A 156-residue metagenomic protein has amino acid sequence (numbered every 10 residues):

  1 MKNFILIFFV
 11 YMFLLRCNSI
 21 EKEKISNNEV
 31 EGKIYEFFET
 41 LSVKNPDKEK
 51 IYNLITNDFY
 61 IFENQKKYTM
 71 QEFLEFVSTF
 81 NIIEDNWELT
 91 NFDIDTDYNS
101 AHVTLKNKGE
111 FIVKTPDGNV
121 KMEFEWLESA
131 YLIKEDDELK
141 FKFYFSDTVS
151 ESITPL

Functional and structural regions predicted by a protein language model:
F4-L14: Sec-dependent N-terminal signal peptides
C17-L54: Short, low-complexity N-terminal intrinsically disordered segments enriched in polar/charged residues
F37, D47-Y52, F59, F73 (+2 more regions): Hydrophobic pocket/interface hotspot
Y52-N86: Short solvent-exposed beta->alpha transition segments
L74-G118: Surface-exposed, charged secondary-structure patches
W87-L89, E123-E128: Short, surface-exposed coil-to-beta transition loops
E125-L156: Short beta-strand edge/turn micro-motifs at domain boundaries
